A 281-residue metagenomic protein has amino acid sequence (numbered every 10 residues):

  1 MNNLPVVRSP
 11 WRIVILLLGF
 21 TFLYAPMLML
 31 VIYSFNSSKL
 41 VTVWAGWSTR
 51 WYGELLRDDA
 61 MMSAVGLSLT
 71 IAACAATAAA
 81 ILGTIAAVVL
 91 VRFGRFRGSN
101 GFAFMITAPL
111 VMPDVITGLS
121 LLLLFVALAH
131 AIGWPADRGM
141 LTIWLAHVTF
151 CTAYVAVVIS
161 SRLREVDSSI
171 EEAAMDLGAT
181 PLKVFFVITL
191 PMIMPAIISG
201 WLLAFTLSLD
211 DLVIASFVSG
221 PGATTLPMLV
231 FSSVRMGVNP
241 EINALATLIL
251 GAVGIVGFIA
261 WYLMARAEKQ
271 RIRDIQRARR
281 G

Functional and structural regions predicted by a protein language model:
M1-M29, F102: N-terminal signal-anchor/first transmembrane alpha helix
N2-L4, A25-D59, L124, S219-P221 (+1 more regions): Short membrane-interfacial helix/loop motifs at transmembrane-helix boundaries
N2-R8, K39, Y52-M61, L209-Y262 (+1 more regions): Interhelical loop and adjacent transmembrane-helix boundary motif in polytopic membrane transport permeases
N2-V14, V88-L90, G94-G98, S160-M175 (+3 more regions): C-terminal transmembrane helix and the adjacent membrane-cytosol boundary/short C-terminal tail of inner/organellar
V14-I15, F20-M27, V155-D167, A179-D210: Transmembrane alpha-helices
A25-L28, I32, I81-I85, L119 (+5 more regions): Membrane-embedded alpha-helices of multi-pass transport/permease systems
F35, D59-L90: Transmembrane alpha-helix signature in integral membrane proteins
L40-A45, T49, E54, V115-F150 (+2 more regions): Membrane-interfacial helix termini and adjacent extracytoplasmic/periplasmic loops of multi-pass transporters
